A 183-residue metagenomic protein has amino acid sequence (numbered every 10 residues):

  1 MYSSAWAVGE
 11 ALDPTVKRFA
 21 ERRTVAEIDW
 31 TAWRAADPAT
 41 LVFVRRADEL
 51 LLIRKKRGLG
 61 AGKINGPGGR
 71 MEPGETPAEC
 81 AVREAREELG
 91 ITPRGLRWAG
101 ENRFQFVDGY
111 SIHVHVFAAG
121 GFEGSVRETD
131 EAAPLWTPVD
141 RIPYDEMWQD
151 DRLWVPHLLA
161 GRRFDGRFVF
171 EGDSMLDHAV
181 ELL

Functional and structural regions predicted by a protein language model:
M1-E21: N-terminal amphipathic/basic-hydrophobic helices that include classical n-h-c signal peptides and signal-anchor
S4-G9, A160-L183: Charged phosphate-binding loop/patch that engages nucleotide di/tri-phosphates or the phosphate backbone of nucleic
V25-L51, P67-R70: Conserved N-terminal beta-strand and adjoining loop/helix that marks the start of the Nudix/MutT-like hydrolase domain
R45-E49, G120-S125, G161-R162: Short, charged/polar surface micro-motifs in flexible loops or helix N-caps
A61-K63: A positional/architectural concept
M71-G95, R103-L158, L176-L183: Unchanged
